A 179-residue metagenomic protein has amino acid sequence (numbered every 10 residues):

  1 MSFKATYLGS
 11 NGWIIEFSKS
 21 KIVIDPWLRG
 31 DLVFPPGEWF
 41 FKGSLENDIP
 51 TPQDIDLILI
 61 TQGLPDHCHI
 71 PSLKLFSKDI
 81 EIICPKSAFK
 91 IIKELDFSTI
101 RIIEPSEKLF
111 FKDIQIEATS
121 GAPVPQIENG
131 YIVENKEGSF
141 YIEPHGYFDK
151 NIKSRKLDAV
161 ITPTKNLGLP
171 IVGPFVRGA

Functional and structural regions predicted by a protein language model:
K4-Y7, E81-K86, S139-P144: Short, hydrophobic beta-strand segments that form beta-sheet elements in well-ordered domains
I15, D25, Q62, H69 (+2 more regions): Divalent metal-coordination and catalytic microenvironments
S20-I22, D56-L57, E81, I114 (+2 more regions): Structural motif
S20-L59, P71-S72, Y147-R155: Pre-active-site segment of Zn-dependent metallo-hydrolases
P26-L28, G63, G121-A122, P144-Y147 (+1 more regions): Active-site metal-binding loops of divalent metal-dependent hydrolases
I70-D79: Metal-dependent catalytic neighborhoods of phosphoester/phosphodiester hydrolases
E81, S87, K150-A179: Cap/insert and terminal regions of metallo-dependent hydrolase folds
C84-E137: Metallo-beta-lactamase
